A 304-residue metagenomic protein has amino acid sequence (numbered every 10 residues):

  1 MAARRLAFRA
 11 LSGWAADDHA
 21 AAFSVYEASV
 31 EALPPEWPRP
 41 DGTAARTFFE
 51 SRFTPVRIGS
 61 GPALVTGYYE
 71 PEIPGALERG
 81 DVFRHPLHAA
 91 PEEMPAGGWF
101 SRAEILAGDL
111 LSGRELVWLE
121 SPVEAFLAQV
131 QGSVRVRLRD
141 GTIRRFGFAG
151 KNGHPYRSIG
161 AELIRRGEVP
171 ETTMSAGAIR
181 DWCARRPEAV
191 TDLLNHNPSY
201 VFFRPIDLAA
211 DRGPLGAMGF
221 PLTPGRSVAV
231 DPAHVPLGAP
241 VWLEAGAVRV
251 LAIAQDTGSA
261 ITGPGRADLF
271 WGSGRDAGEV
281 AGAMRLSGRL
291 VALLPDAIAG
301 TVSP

Functional and structural regions predicted by a protein language model:
M1-P304: Solvent-exposed, well-ordered loop and adjacent helix/strand elements within mature globular domains that form
